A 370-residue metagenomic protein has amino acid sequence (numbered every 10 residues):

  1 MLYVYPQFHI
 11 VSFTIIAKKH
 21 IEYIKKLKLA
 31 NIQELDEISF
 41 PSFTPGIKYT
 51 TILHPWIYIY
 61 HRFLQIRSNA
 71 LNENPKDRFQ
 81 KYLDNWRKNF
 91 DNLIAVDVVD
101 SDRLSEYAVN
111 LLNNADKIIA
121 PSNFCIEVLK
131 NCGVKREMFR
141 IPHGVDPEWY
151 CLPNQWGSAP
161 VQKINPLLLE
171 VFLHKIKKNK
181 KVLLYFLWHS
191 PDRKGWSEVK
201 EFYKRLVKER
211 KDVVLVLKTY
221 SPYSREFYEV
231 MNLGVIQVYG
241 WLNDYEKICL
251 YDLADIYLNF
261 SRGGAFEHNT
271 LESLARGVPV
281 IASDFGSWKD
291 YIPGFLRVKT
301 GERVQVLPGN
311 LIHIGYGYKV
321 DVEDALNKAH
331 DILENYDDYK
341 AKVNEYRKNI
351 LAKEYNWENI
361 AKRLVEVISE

Functional and structural regions predicted by a protein language model:
M1-L64: N-terminal pre-catalytic "stem/leader" segment of glycosyltransferase-like enzymes
L112, C249-A254: Short alpha-helical donor nucleotide-sugar binding micro-motif in glycosyltransferases
F124, G144: Carbohydrate-associated surface elements
K163-K194, K200-K204: Conserved donor-binding/catalytic core segment of Leloir-type glycosyltransferases
T219, R225-I248: Nucleotide-activated donor-binding/catalytic signature segment of Leloir-type glycosyltransferases, i.e., the conserved
R262: Aromatic "clamp/platform" in nucleotide-sugar-dependent glycosyltransferases that forms part of the donor/acceptor
P279-A282: Short hydrophobic beta-strand element within catalytic cores of glycosyltransferases and related nucleotide-activated
G317-N327, L333-E366: A charged, aromatic-enriched C-terminal amphipathic alpha-helix characteristic of glycosyltransferases across folds
